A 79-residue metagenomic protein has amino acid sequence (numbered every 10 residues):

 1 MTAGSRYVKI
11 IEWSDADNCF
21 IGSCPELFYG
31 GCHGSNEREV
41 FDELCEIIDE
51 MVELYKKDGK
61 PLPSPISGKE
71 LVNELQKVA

Functional and structural regions predicted by a protein language model:
M1-V8, R38, D42-A79: Short, charged, surface-exposed hinge/linker loops at domain edges that act as mobile lids or interdomain connectors
T2-S5, F20, F28: ATP-dependent carboxylate activation and anion-phosphoryl transfer catalytic cores that bind Mg-ATP to form
K9-I11, G30: Residue-level detector of beta-strand structural context in well-folded domains
E12-E26: Short aromatic-glycine-(Arg/Gly/Cys) micro-motifs in beta-strand/loop hairpins
E26-F28, L44: Generic helix-packing signal
F28-E39: A short, exposed loop/beta-hairpin motif centered on an aromatic-Gly-Thr core
